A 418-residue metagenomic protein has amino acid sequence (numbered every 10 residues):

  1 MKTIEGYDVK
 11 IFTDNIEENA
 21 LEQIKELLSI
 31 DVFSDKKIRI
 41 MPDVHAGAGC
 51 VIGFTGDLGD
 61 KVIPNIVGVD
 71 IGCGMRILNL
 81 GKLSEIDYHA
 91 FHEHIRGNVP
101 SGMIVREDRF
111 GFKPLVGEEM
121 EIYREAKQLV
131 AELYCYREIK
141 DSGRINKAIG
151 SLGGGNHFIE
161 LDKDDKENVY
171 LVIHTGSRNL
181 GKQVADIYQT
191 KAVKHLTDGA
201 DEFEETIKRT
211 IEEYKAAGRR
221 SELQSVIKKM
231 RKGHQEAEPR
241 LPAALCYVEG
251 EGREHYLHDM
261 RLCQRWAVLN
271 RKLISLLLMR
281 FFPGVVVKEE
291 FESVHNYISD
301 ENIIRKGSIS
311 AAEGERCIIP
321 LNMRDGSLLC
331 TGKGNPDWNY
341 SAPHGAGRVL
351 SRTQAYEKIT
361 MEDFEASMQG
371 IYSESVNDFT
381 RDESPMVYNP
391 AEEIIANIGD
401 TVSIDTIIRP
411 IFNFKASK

Functional and structural regions predicted by a protein language model:
K2-E26, F33-I40, A46-F54, D60-P64 (+4 more regions): Domain-length cofactor-binding catalytic modules of enzymes
L58, G68-S84: Catalytic-core region of right-hand nucleic acid polymerases
G111-I122: Acidic, glycine-rich loop-and-strand cores that form catalytic or ligand-binding grooves in diverse globular domains
